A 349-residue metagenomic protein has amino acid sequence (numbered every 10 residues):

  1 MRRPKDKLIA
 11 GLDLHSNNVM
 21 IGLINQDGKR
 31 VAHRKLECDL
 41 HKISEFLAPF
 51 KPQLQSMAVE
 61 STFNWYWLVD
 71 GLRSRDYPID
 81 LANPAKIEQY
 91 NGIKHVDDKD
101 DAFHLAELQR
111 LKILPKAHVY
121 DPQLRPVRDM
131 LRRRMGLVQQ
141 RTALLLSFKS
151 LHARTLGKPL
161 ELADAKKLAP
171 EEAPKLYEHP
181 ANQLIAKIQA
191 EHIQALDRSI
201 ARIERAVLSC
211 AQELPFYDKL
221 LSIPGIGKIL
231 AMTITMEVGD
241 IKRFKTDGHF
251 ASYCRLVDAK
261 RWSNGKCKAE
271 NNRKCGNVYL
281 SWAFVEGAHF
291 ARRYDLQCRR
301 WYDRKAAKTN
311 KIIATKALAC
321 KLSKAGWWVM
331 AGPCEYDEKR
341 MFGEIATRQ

Functional and structural regions predicted by a protein language model:
M1-I79, Q89, D100: Glycine/alanine-rich phosphate-binding loops at beta-alpha junctions
R73, D80-R125, D129, E171-E172 (+1 more regions): Short alpha-helix plus adjacent loop in nuclease-associated cores
D97, K219-S222, K228-A314, T347-R348: Phosphate-backbone recognition surface of nucleic-acid-processing proteins
L108-Q109, V127, I234, A283-A288 (+3 more regions): Short alpha-helical scaffolding segments that buttress acidic/His motifs in well-ordered protein cores
K112-P115, L144, G239-R243, F290-Q297 (+1 more regions): Short helix-capping/linker segments at secondary-structure and domain boundaries
R132-K219: Glycine-rich, often acidic, oxyanion-interacting loops/wings at catalytic, nucleic-acid, or phospho-protein interfaces
G265-K266, D303-Q349: Low-complexity, acidic/Ser/Thr- and charged residue-rich accessory regions of DNA metabolism proteins
